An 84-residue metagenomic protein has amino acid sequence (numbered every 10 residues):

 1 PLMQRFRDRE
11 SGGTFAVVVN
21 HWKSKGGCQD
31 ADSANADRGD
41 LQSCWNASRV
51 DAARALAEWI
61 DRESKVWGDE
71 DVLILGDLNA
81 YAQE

Functional and structural regions predicted by a protein language model:
P1-E84: Active-site regions of metal-assisted phosphoester/phosphodiester hydrolases, unifying DNase/endonuclease modules
